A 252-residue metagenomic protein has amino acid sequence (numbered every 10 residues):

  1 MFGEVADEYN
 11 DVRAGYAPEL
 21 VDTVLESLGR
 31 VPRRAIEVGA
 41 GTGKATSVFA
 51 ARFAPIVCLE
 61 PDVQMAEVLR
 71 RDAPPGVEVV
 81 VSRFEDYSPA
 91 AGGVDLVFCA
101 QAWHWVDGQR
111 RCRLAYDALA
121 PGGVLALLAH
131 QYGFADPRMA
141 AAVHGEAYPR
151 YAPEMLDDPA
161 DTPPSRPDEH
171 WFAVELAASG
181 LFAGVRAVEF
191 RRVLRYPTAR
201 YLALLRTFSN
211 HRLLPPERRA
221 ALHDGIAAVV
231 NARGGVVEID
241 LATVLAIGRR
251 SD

Functional and structural regions predicted by a protein language model:
M1-R30: Conserved class I S-adenosyl-L-methionine
R34-I36, T42-Y87: Class I SAM-dependent methyltransferase SAM/SAH-binding core
L59, C99-A100, L128-H130: Residues lining the SAM
Y87-V97: A short acidic, Gly/Pro-enriched loop at the edge of an enzyme's catalytic core that lines a small-molecule cofactor
L96-A100, G108: A short beta-strand submotif of the Rossmann-like class I SAM-dependent methyltransferase core that lines
V106-A115: A short, conserved alpha-helix within the catalytic core of class I
Y116-R191: Conserved catalytic/acceptor-binding region of the Class I
S165-D252: Conserved Class I S-adenosyl-L-methionine
